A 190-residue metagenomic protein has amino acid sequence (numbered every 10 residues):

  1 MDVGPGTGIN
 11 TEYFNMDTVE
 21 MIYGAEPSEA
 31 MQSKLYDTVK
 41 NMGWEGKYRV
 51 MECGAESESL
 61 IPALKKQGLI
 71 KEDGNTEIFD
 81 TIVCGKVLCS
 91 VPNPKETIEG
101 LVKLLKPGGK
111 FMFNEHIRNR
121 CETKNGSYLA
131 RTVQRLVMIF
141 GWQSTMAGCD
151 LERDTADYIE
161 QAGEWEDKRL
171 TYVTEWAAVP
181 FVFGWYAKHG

Functional and structural regions predicted by a protein language model:
M1-K66: Class I SAM-dependent methyltransferase SAM/SAH-binding core
N15-V19, P92, K106: Short conserved AdoMet
L60-I82: A short acidic, Gly/Pro-enriched loop at the edge of an enzyme's catalytic core that lines a small-molecule cofactor
E77-N93: A short SAM/SAH-binding and catalytic strip from SAM-dependent methyltransferases
K95-P107: A short glycine-rich, Lys/Arg-flanked "PGG" loop and its adjoining helix->strand segment in the class I
N114-F183: C-terminal alpha-helical "lid/dimerization" subdomain adjacent to the S-adenosyl-L-methionine
V182-G190: C-terminal lobe and adjacent flexible extensions of AdoMet/dcAdoMet transferase-like proteins
